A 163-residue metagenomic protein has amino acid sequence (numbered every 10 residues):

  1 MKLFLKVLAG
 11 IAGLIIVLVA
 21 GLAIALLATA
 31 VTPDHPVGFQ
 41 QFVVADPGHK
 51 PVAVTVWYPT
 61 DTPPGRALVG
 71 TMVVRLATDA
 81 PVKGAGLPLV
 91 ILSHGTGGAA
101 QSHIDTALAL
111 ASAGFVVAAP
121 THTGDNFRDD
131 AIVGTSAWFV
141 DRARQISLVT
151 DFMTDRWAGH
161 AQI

Functional and structural regions predicted by a protein language model:
M1-V17: N-terminal Sec-pathway targeting helices
L22-L92, S102, A109-A113: Domain-level recognition of soluble alpha/beta enzyme cores, biased toward histidine phosphatases/phosphomutases
L92-G95, A119: Structural cue for short, hydrophobic secondary-structure segments
G95-G98, L108-S112, D151-A158: Sec-exported extracytoplasmic/periplasmic mature domains
G97-S102, V117: Serine-hydrolase catalytic-loop signature spanning alpha/beta hydrolases and amidase-signature enzymes
A107-R128: Conserved alpha/beta-hydrolase
R128-S136: Flexible "cap/lid" loop of the alpha/beta hydrolase fold
T135-Q162: Alpha/beta-hydrolase active-site loop
